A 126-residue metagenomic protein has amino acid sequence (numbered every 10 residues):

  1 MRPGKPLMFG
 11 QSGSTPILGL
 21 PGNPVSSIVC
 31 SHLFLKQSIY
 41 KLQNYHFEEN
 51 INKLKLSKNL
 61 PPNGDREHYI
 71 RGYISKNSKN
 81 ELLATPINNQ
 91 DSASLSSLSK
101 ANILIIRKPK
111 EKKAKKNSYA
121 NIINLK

Functional and structural regions predicted by a protein language model:
M1-K126: Flexible glycine/proline-rich
